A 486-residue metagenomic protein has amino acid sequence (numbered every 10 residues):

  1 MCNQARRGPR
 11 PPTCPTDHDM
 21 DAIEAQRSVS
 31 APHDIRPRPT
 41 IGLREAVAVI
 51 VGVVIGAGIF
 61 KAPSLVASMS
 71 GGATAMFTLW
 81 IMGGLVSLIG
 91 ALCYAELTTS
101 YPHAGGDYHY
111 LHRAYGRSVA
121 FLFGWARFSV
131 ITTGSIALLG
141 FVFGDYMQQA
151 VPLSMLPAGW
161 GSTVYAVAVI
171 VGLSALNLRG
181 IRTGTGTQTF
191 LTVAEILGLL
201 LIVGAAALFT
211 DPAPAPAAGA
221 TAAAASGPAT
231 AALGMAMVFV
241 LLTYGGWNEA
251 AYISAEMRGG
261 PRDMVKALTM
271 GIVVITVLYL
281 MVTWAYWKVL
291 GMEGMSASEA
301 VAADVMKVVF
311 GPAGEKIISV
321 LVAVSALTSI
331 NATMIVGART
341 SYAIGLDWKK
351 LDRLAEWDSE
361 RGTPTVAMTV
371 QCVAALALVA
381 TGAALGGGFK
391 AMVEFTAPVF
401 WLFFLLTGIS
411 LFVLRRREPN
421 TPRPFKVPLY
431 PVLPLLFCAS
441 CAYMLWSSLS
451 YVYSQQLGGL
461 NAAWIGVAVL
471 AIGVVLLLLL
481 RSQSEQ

Functional and structural regions predicted by a protein language model:
C2, T13-S64, S68-A73, S87-L92 (+6 more regions): Membrane-interface "cap" regions at the ends of multi-pass membrane proteins
A31-P37, A73-W80, S154-S162, T189-S319: Helix-loop-helix junctions that connect adjacent transmembrane segments in multi-pass membrane transporters
H33, T40-F141, L241-L242, A250 (+3 more regions): Transmembrane helix-boundary motif of multi-pass solute transporters/channels
T74, E394-F400, L429-Q486: A generic transmembrane alpha-helix motif of multi-pass inner-membrane proteins
L88-I170, S174-L178, A323-A343, L385-L402: Hydrophobic transmembrane alpha-helices that form the core helical bundles of multi-pass secondary transporters
H109-Y110, G116, Q148-S154, A223 (+2 more regions): TM-loop-TM module centered on a large, flexible mid-protein loop between adjacent transmembrane helices in multi-pass
G161-P212, L268-T269, T396-L406, L429-L436 (+1 more regions): Membrane-interface loop-to-helix entry segments
T187, L354-G362, F404-Q456: C-terminal membrane-solvent junction of multi-pass transporters and transport-like membrane proteins
